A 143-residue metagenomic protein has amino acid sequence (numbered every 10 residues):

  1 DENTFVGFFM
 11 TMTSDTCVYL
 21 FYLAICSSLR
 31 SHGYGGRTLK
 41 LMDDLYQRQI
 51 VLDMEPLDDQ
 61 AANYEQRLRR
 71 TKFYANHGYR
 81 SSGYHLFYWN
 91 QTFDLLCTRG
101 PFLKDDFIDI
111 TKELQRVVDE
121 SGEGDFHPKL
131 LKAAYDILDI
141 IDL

Functional and structural regions predicted by a protein language model:
E2, S28, R99-L103: Short loop segments at secondary-structure junctions
N3-M12, C17-A24: Conserved beta-strand in the GNAT
D15, S27, D58: Feature marks short, surface-exposed loop/turn motifs that line or immediately flank catalytic pockets and channel
I25, S31-L45, R67: Conserved acetyl-CoA-binding loop-helix of GNAT-fold acetyltransferases
C26-S27, Y88: Short, surface-exposed beta-strand-loop junctions and turns on beta-sheet-rich folds
D44-R67: Conserved GNAT acetyl-CoA-binding A-motif
A62-Y64, R69-T71, A75-F93: Conserved catalytic-core motifs of GNAT/GCN5-like acyltransferases
R67, F87-L143: C-terminal "cap" of GNAT-fold acetyltransferases
